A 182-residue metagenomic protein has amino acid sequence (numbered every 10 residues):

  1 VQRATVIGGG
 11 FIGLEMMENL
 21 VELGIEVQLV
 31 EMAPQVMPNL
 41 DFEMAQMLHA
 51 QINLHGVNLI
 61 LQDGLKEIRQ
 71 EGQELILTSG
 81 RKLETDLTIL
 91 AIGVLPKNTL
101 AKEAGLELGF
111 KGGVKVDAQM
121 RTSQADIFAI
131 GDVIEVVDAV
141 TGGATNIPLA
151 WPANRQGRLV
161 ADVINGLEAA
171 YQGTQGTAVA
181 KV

Functional and structural regions predicted by a protein language model:
V1, G72-I76, K82-V163: FAD-site-proximal beta/loop scaffold in flavoenzymes
R3-T5, F11-E67, L149-P152, Y171-V182: Rossmann-like dinucleotide-binding cores of NAD(P)H-dependent redox enzymes
G8-G13, G80, G131: Conserved phosphate-binding and hydrolysis motifs of nucleotide-dependent enzymes
E22-I25, N53-N58, L106, E135 (+2 more regions): Generic secondary-structure signature for well-ordered alpha-helical cores
I60, I76-L77: A general beta-strand register signal
L77-T78, V182: Structural motif
G80, Q119-M120, Y171, V179: Short secondary-structure boundary/capping segments
I92, Q156-V182: Rossmann-like nucleotide/phosphate-binding core characteristic of flavoprotein oxidoreductases
